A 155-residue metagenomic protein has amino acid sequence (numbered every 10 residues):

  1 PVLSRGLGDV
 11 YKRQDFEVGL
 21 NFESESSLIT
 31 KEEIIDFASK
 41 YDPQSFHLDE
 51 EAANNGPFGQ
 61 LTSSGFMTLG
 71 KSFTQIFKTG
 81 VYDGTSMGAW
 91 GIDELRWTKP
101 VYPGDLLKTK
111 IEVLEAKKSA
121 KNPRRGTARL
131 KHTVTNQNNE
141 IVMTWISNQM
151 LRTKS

Functional and structural regions predicted by a protein language model:
P1, G91, A128: Exposed loop/turn and edge beta-strand positions of beta-sandwich/beta-sheet ligand-binding modules
P1-Y11: Single conserved hydrophobic/aromatic residue that forms the stacking wall/gate of nucleotide- or nucleobase-binding
V2-S4, N55, G84, N122: Compositionally biased, low-complexity repeat tracts
D9-G91, K154-S155: Hot-dog-fold acyl-thioester-processing enzymes
D9-V18, W97-S155: HotDog/MaoC-like acyl-thioester-processing domains
